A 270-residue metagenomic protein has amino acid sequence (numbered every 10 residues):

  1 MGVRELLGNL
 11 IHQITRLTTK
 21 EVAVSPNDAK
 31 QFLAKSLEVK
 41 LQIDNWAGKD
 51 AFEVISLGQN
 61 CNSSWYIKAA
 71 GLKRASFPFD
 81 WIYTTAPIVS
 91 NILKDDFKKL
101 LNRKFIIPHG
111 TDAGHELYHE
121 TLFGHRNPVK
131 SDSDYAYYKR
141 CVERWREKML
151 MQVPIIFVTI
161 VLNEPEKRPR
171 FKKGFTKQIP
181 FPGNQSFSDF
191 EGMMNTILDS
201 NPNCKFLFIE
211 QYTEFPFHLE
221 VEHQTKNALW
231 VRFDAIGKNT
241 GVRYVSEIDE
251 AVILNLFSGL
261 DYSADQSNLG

Functional and structural regions predicted by a protein language model:
M1-E5: Compositionally biased, charge-rich terminal segments
L6-G270: Extracellular glycan-modifying ectodomains
